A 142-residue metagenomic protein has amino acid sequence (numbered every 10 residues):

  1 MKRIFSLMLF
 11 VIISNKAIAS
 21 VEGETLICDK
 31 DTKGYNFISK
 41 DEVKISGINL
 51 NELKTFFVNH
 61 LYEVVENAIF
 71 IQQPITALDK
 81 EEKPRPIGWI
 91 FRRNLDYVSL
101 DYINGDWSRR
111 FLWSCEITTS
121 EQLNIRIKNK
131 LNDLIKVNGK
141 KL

Functional and structural regions predicted by a protein language model:
I4-I13: Sec-dependent N-terminal signal peptides
N15-A19: Sec/Tat signal peptide C-region and signal peptidase I cleavage site
S20-I27, V64-T76, N94-V98: Short, hydrophobic/aromatic-rich segments at coil-to-beta transitions
G23-L53, T76, E81, G88-I90: Short, solvent-exposed loop/hinge segments that bridge or flank secondary-structure elements
Y35-V64, L95-I103: N-terminal glycine/threonine-rich, aromatic-flanked beta-hairpin/loop signature
Q72-N138: Beta-sheet ligand-binding and adhesion/scaffold domains
K140-L142: Short, solvent-exposed mixed-charge patches
